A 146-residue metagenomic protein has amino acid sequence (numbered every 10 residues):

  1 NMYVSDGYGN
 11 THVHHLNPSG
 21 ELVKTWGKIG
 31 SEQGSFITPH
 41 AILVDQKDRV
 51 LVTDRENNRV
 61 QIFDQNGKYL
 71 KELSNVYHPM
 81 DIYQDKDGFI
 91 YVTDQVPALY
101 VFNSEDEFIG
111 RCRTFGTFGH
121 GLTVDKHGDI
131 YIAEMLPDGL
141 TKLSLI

Functional and structural regions predicted by a protein language model:
N1-I146: Eukaryotic scaffold repeat domains enriched in small/polar residues
